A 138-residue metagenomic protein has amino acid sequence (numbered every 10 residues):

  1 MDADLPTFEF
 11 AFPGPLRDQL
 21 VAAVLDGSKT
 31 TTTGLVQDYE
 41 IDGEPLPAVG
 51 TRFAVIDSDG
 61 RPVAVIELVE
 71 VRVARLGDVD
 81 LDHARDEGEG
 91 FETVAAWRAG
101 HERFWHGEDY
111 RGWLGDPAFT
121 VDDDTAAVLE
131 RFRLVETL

Functional and structural regions predicted by a protein language model:
M1-V65, V69-L138: Mixed-charge, low-complexity intrinsically disordered regions
